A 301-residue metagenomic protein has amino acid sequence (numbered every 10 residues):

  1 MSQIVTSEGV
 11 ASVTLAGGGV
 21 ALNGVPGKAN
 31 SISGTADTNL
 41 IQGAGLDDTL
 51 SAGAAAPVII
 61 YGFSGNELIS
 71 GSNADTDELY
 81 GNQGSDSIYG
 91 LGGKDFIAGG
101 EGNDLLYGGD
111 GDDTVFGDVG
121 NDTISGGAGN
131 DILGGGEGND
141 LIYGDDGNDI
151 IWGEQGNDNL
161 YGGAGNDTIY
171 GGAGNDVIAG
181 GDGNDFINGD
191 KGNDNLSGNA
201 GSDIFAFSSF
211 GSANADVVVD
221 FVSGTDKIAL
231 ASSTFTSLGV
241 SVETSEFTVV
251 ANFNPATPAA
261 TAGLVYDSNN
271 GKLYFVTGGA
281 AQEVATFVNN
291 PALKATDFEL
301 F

Functional and structural regions predicted by a protein language model:
M1-S31, Q42-D48, A52, G62-E67 (+6 more regions): GD-rich hexapeptide-repeat beta-solenoids
S2-Q3, S12, P57, E299-F301: Intrinsic low-complexity/IDR segments
V10, G17-G19, G27-A29, T38 (+8 more regions): Surface-exposed or flexible loop/turn and strand-edge residues in extracellular/cell-surface modules
V10, G19, D112, N193 (+2 more regions): Short, acidic/polar N-cap/turn motifs at the starts of alpha helices
N23, S31-S33, L40-Q42, T49-S51 (+18 more regions): Short beta-strand elements of solenoid repeat domains
T35, D118, A292-T296: Short A/G/S/P-biased low-complexity tracts
S202-F301: Acidic glycine/aspartate-rich repeat arrays in secreted/surface proteins
